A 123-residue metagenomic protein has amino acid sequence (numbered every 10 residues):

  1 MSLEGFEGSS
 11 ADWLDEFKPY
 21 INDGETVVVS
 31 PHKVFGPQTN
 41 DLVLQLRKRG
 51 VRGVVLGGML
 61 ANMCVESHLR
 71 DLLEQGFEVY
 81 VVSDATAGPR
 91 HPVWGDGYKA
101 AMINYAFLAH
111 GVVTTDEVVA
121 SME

Functional and structural regions predicted by a protein language model:
M1-E123: Active-site-adjacent betaalpha module
